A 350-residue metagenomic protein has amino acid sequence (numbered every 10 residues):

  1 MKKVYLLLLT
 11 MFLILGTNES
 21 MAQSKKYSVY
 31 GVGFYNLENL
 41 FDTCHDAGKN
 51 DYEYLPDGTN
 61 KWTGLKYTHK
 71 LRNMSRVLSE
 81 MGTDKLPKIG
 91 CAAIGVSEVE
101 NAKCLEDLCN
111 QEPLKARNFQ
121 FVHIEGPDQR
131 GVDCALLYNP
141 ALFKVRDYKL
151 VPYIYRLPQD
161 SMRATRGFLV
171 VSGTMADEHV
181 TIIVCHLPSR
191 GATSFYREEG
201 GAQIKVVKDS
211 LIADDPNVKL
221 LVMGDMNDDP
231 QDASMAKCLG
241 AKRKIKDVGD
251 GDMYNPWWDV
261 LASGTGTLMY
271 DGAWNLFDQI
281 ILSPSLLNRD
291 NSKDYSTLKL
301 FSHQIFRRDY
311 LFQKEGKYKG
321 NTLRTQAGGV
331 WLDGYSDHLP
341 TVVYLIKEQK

Functional and structural regions predicted by a protein language model:
M1-Y27: Bacterial Sec-dependent N-terminal signal peptides
M21-E112, V122-C134, A202, R308 (+3 more regions): N-terminal, active-site-proximal structural segment of metallo-dependent hydrolase catalytic domains
A22-S24, D209-L220, D228-K350: Metal-dependent phosphoester-hydrolase catalytic domains
S24-V32, F41, L142-K144, R163-H186 (+1 more regions): Beta-strand-turn-beta hairpins that frame and shape the catalytic cleft of phosphate-ester-processing enzymes
Y35-E38, S97-E100, H123-P127, N139-P140 (+5 more regions): Active-site-proximal beta-strand/loop segments in catalytic clefts of secreted hydrolases
A93-G95, V99-H179: Structured beta-strand-rich core segments of catalytic domains in phosphoester-bond hydrolases
S194-P216: A long, amphipathic alpha-helix that forms part of the scaffold/cap immediately adjacent to metal-dependent active
